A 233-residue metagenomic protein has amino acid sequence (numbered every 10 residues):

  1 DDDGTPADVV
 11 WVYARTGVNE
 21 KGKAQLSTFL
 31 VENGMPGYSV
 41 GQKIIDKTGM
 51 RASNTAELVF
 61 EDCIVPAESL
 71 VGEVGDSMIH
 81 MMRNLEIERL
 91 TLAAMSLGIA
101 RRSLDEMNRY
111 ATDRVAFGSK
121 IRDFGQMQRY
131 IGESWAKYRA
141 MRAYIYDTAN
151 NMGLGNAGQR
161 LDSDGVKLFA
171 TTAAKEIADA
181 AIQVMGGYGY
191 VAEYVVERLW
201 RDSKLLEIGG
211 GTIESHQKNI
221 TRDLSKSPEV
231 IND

Functional and structural regions predicted by a protein language model:
D1-V40: A short core secondary-structure module
D2-G4, K21, I45-A52, L85 (+1 more regions): Short alpha-helix boundary/capping segments
V9-Y13, T28-L30, T55-D62, L205 (+1 more regions): Conserved hydrophobic/aromatic beta-strand scaffold that supports enzyme active sites
T16, M35, I44, D62-I64 (+4 more regions): A broadly conserved detector of short glycine/acidic/proline-rich loop/turn motifs that flank catalytic sites and bind
G34-I64: Flexible, small-/acidic-enriched active-site or ligand-binding loops
G37-S39, S69-V74: Cytochrome P450 core scaffold surrounding the K-helix E-X-X-R motif and the conserved "meander" helix-loop region
E57-V59, E73-D76, R83-D233: Alpha-helical interface subdomain recognition
